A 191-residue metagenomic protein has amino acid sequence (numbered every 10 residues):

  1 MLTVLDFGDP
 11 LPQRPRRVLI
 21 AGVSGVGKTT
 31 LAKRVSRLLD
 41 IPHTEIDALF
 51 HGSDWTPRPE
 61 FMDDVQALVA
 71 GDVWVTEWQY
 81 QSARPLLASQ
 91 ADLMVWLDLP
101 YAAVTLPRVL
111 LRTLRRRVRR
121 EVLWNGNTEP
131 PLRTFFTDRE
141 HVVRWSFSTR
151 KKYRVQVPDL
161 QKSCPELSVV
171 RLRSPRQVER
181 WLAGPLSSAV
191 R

Functional and structural regions predicted by a protein language model:
L2-Q13, R144-R191: NTP-dependent small-molecule kinase module
I20: Hydrophobic anchor at the beta1->P-loop junction of P-loop NTPases
S24: The conserved Walker
K28: Conserved lysine of the Walker
L31: Hydrophobic positions on the alpha1 helix immediately C-terminal to the Walker A/P-loop
R34: Active-site signature of alpha/beta-hydrolase-fold catalytic machinery across serine- and Asp/Cys-nucleophile hydrolases
P42-L99: Conserved nucleotide-sensing/catalytic segment adjacent to the nucleotide-binding pocket in NTP-handling enzymes
Y101-K152, A183: A glycine- and Lys/Arg-enriched "phosphate-lid" helix/loop adjacent to the NTP-binding pocket of small-molecule kinases
